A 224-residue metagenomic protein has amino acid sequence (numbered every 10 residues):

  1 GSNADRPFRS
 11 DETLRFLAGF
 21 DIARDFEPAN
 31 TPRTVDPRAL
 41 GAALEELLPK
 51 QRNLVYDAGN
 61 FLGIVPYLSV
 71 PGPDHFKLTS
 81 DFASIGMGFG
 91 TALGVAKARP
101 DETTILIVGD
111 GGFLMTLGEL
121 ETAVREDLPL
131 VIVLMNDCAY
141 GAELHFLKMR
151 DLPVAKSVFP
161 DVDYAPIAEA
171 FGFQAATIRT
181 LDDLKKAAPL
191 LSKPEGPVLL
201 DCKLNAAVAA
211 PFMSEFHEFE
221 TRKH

Functional and structural regions predicted by a protein language model:
G1-L14: Glycine-rich, acidic loop regions that bind phosphate or pyrophosphate groups
R15-V95, D101: Active-site diphosphate/adenylate-binding microenvironment
E27, K148-A187: Conserved thiamine diphosphate
P49-R52, P71-D74, R99-T104, L117 (+3 more regions): Short coil/turn connectors at secondary-structure junctions
D57, G90, I107-V108, I132-N136 (+1 more regions): Short beta-strand segments
L62-G63, A83-G86, F113-L114, C138-A142 (+1 more regions): Short gly/pro/ser/thr-enriched loop/turn and capping motifs at secondary-structure boundaries
R99-V162: Conserved thiamine diphosphate
L181-H224: Glycine/aspartate-rich loop-and-adjacent alpha/beta segment that forms the canonical ThDP
